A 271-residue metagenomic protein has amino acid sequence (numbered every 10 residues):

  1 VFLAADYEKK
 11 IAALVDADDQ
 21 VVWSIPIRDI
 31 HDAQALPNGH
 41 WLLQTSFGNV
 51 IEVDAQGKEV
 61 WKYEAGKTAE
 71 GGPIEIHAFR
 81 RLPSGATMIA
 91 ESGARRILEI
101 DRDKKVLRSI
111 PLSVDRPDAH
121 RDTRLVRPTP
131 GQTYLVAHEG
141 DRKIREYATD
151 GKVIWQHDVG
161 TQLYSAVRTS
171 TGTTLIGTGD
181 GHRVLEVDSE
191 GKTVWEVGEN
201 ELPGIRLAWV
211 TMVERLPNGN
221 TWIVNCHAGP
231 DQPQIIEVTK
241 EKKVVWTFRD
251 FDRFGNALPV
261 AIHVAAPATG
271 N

Functional and structural regions predicted by a protein language model:
V1-N271: Histidine-/acidic-rich catalytic cores in large beta-rich domains
